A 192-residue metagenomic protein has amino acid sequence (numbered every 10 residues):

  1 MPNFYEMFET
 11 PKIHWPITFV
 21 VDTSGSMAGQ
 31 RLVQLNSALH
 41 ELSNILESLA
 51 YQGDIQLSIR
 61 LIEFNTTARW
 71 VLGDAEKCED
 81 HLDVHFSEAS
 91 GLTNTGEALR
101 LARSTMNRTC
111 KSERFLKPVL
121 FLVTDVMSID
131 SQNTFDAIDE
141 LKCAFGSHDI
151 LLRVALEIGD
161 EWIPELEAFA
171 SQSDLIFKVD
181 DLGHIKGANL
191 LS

Functional and structural regions predicted by a protein language model:
M1-T18, T23-V33, N107-R108, R114: Acidic, polar low-complexity linker/tail segments
E9-F19, R60-I62, W70-A75: Short coil-to-beta-strand
H14, G25-Q56, F135: …and closely analogous acidic/polar surface helices at protein-protein or active-site interfaces in A-domain-like
V21-S24, L35, L61, A102 (+1 more regions): DG-centered beta-turn motif at the end of beta-strands
I45-D54, M106-R114, K142-H148: Alpha-helix termini
R69-L72, K77-K117, S128, L152-E165 (+1 more regions): Von Willebrand factor
S87, V126-Q172, F177-K178: VWA/integrin I-like adhesion module and closely mimicked acidic/polar interface patches used
K178-S192: C-terminal "exit" segments of structured domains
